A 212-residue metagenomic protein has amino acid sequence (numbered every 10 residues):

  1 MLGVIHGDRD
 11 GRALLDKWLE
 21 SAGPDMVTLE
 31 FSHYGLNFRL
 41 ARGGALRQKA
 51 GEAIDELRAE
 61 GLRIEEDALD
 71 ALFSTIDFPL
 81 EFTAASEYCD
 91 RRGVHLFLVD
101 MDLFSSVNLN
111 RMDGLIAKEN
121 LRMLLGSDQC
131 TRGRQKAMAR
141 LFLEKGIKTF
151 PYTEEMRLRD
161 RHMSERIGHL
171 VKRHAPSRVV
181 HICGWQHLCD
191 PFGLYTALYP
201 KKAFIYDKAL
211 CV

Functional and structural regions predicted by a protein language model:
M1-V212: Compositional signal for N-terminal targeting/processing segments
